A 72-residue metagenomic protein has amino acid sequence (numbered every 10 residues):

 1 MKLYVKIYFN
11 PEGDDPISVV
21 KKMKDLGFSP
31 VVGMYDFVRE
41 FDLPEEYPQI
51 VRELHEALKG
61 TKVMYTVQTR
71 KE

Functional and structural regions predicted by a protein language model:
M1-Y4, Y8-E72: Long, contiguous binding/interaction regions
